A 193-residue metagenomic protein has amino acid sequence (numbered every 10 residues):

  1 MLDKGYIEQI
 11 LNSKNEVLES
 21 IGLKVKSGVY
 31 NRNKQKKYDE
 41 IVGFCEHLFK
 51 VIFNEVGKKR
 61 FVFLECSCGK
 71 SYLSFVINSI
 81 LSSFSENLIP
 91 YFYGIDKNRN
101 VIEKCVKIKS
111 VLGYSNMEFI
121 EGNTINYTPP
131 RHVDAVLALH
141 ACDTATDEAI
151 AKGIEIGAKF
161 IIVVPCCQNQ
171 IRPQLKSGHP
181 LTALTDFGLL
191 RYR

Functional and structural regions predicted by a protein language model:
M1-K36, V42-E46, V62-C66, E86 (+1 more regions): Class I S-adenosyl-L-methionine
C45-F53, N78: Generic structural signal for well-ordered alpha-helical scaffold segments
I52-V62: Short helix-loop-beta connector
K70-N87: Conserved SAM-binding loop of SAM-dependent methyltransferases across substrates and taxa, primarily the Class I
Y91-D96: Conserved SAM-binding motif I beta-strand of class I
